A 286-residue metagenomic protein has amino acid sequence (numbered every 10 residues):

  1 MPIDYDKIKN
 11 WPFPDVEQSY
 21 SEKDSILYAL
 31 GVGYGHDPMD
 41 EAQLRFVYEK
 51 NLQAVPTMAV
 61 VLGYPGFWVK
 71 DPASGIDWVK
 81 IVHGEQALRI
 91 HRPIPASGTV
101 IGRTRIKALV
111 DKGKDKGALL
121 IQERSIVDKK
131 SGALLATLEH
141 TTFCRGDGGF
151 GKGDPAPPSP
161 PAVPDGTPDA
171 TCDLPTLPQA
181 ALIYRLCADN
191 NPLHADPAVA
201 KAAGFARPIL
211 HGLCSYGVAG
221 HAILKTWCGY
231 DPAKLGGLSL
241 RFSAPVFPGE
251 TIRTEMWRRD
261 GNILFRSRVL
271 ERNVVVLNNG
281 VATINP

Functional and structural regions predicted by a protein language model:
M1, M58-V61, W78, L138-H140 (+1 more regions): Short, mixed-charge, low-aromatic patches
M1-N10, P14, H83-C172, V246-G249 (+1 more regions): HotDog/MaoC-like acyl-thioester-processing domains
M1-T99: Hydrophobic, proline/glycine-rich low-complexity stretches
P2-V47, P155-S215, A222-K225: A contiguous, surface-exposed recognition patch within enzymatic or periplasmic domains that forms
M39, K129-A133, G229-D231: Intrinsically disordered, low-complexity coil segments
F46-Y48, H83-G84, I90, A96 (+9 more regions): Generic structural "secondary-structure junction" signal
A198-V276, V281: Catalytic-pocket segment enriched in acidic/His residues
